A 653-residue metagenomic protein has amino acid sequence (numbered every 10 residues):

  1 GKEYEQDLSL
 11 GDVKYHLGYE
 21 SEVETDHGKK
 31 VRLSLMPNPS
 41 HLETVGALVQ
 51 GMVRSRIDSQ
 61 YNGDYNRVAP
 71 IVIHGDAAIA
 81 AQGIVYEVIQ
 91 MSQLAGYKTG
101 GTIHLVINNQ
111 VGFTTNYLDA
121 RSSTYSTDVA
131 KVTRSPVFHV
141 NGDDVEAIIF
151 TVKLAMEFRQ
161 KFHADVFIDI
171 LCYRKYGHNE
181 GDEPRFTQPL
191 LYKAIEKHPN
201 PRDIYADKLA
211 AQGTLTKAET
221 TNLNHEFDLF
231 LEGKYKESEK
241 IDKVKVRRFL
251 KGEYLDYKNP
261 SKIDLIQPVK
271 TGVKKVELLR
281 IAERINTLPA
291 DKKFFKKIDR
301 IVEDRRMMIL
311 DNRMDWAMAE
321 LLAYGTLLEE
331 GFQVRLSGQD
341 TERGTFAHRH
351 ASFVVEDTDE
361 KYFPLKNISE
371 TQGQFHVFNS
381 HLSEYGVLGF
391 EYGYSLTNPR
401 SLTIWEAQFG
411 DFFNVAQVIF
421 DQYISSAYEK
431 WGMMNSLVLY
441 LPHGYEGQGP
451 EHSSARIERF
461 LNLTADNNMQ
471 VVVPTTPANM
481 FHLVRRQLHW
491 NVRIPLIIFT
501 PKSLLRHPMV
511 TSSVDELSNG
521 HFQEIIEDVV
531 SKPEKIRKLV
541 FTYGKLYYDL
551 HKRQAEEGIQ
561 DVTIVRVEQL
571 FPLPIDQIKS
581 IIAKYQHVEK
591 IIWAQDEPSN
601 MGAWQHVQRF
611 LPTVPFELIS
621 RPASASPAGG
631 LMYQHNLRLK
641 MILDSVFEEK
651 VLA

Functional and structural regions predicted by a protein language model:
G1-I71, A77-I84, I89-T102, N108-L118 (+9 more regions): Conserved internal helical-beta-strand scaffold that buttresses enzyme catalytic cores
T99-K217, T221-H225, M433-M434, Y445-R456 (+2 more regions): Thiamine diphosphate
